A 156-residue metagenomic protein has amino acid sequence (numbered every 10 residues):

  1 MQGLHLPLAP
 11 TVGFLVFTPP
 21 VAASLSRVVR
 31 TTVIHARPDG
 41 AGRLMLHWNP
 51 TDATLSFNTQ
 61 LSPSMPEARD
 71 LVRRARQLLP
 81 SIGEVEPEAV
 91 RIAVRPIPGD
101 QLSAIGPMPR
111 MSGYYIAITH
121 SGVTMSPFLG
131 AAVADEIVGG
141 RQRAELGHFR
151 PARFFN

Functional and structural regions predicted by a protein language model:
M1, S56, S126: Short glycine-/acidic-enriched loop or helix-start segments at secondary-structure transitions that form or flank
M1-S26: Central helical "cap/lid" subdomain
L8, T59-P63, S121-G122: Short alpha-helix boundary/capping segments
T11-G13, A41, H120: A generic structural motif
L15-F17, H35, A104, I116: Conserved hydrophobic/aromatic beta-strand scaffold that supports enzyme active sites
A22-M111: Active-site lid/adjacent beta-loop-alpha segment flanking the redox-cofactor pocket in flavoenzymes
Q77-N156: C-terminal catalytic lobe of FAD-dependent flavoproteins
